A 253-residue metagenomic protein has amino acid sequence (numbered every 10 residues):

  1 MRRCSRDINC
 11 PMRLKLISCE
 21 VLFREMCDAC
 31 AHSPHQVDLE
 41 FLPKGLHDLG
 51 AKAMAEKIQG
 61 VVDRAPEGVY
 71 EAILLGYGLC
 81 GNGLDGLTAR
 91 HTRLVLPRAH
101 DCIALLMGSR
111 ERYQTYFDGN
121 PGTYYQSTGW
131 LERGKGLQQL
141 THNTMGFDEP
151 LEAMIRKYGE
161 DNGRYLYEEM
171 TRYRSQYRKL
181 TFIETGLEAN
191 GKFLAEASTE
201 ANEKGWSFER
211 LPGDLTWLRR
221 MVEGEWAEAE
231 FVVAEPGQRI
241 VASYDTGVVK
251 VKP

Functional and structural regions predicted by a protein language model:
R2-S33: N-terminal basic/disordered segments at the start of proteins
I17-R24, H47, I73-D85, H100-D101 (+3 more regions): Gly/Ser/Thr-rich loops at beta-strand to alpha-helix junctions that form or flank small-molecule/cofactor-binding
Q36-K52, L211-P212: A short beta-strand-loop structural module common to alpha/beta enzyme folds
K52-R64: Glycine-rich, highly charged phosphate/nucleotide-binding loops
V61-Y113: N-terminal glycine-rich phosphate/adenylate-binding segment common to multiple enzyme folds
T92-L140: Long, charge-dense
T123-S198: Active-site rim beta-loop-alpha module in soluble metabolic enzymes
R164-P253: Extended, basic/helix-rich recognition subdomains
